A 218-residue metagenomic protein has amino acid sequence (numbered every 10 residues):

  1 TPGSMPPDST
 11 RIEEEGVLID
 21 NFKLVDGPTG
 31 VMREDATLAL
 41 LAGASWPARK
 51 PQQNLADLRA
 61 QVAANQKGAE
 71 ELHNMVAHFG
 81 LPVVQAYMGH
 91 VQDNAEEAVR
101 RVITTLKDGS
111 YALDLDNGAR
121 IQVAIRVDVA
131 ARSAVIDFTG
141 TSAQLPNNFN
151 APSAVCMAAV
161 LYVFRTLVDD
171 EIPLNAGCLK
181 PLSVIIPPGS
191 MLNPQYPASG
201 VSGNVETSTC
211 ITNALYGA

Functional and structural regions predicted by a protein language model:
T1-L72: Mobile "lid/hinge" segments at catalytic clefts and subdomain interfaces of large enzymes
T1-P7, V135-D137, A143, V155: Internal mixed beta-strand/loop scaffold within catalytic domains of large alpha/beta enzymes
P7-E14, Q53, N147-C156, G203 (+1 more regions): Short alpha-helix boundary/capping segments
N21, G27-P28, I121-V123, A134-D137 (+2 more regions): Short helix/loop capping segments that flank catalytic or ligand/cofactor-binding pockets
P28, N147-N148, P152, L161-A218: Hydrophobic core positions in small helical hairpin nucleic-acid-binding modules
A48-L55, H73-G89, T105-D114, D169-S183 (+1 more regions): Flexible, glycine/charged-enriched surface loops at secondary-structure junctions
Q66-H73, E96, R100, M157-R165 (+1 more regions): Predominant activation on well-ordered alpha-helical scaffold segments within soluble catalytic domains
Q66-Q144: Accessory "access/gating" subregions that flank catalytic or transport cores
